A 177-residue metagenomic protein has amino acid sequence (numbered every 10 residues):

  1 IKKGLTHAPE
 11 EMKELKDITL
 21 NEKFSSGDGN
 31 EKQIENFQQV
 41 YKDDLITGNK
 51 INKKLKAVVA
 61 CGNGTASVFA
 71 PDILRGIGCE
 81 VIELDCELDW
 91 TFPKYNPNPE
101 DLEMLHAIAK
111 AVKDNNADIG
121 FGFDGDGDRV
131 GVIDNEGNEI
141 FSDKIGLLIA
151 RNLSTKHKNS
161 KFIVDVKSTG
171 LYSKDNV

Functional and structural regions predicted by a protein language model:
I1, A111-D134, E139: Glycine-rich phosphate-binding loop
I1-N115: Gly/Ser/Thr-enriched, mixed-charge loops and adjacent short helices that form phosphate/oxyanion-binding elements
K13-K42, I46-N49, E136-V177: Proline/glycine-rich low-complexity loops and linkers
L55, A117-I119, S160: The start of beta-strands in P-loop NTPase/AAA+ ATPase cores
V59, E83-D85, G122-F123, I140-S142 (+1 more regions): General beta-strand structural signal in soluble alpha/beta enzymes
N63-V68, G127-D128, S168-G170: Gly/Ser/Thr-rich loops at beta-strand to alpha-helix junctions that form or flank small-molecule/cofactor-binding
V68-A70, V130-I133, S173-K174: Short glycine-/acidic-enriched loop or helix-start segments at secondary-structure transitions that form or flank
